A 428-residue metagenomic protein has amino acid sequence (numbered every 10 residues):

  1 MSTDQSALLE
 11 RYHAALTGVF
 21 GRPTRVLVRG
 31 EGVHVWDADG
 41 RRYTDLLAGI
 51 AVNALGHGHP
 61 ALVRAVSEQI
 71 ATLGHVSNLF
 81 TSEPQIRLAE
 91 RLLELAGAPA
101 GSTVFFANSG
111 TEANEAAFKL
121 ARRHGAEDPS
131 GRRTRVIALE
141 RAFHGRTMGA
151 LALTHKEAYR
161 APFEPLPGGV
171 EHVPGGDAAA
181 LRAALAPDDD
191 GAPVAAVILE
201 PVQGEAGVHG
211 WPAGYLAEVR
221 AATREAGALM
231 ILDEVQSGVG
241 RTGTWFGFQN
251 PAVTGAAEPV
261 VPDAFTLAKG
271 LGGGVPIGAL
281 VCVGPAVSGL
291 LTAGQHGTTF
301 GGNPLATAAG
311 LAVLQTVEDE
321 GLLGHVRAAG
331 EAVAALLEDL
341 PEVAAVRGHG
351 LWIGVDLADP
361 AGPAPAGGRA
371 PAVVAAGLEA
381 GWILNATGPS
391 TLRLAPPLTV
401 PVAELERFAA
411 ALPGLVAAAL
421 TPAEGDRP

Functional and structural regions predicted by a protein language model:
S2-P428: Conserved N-terminal phosphate-binding loop of PLP-dependent enzymes in the Aspartate aminotransferase
